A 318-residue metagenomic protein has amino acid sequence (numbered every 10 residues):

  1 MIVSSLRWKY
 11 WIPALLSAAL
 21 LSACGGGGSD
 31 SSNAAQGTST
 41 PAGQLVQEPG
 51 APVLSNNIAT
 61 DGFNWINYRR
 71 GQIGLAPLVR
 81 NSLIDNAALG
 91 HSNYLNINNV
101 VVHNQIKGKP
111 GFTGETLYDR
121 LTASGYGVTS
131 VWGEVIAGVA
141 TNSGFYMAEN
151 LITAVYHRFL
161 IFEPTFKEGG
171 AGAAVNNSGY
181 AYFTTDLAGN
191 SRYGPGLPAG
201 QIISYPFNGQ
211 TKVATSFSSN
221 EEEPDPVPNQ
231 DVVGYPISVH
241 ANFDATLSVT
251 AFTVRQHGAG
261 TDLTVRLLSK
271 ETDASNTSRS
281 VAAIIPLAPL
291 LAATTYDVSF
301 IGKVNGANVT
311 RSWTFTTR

Functional and structural regions predicted by a protein language model:
I2-I12: Bacterial N-terminal signal peptides that target proteins for export
I2-S4, G25-G258, V281, T295-F300: Functional surface patches built around histidine and acidic residues
L20-A23: C-terminal motif of bacterial Sec signal peptides marking the signal peptidase cleavage site
S238-A245, A292, K303-R318: Extended, polar beta-sheet/loop recognition surfaces of beta-rich domains that mediate binding to diverse ligands
L263-A274: Solvent-exposed serine/threonine-rich low-complexity stretches and specific carbohydrate-binding patches
N276-I284: Aromatic sugar-binding surface patches on proteins that engage polysaccharides or sugar-phosphate polymers
L287-T294: Surface-exposed, short loops/turns at beta-strand junctions within beta-sandwich domains
